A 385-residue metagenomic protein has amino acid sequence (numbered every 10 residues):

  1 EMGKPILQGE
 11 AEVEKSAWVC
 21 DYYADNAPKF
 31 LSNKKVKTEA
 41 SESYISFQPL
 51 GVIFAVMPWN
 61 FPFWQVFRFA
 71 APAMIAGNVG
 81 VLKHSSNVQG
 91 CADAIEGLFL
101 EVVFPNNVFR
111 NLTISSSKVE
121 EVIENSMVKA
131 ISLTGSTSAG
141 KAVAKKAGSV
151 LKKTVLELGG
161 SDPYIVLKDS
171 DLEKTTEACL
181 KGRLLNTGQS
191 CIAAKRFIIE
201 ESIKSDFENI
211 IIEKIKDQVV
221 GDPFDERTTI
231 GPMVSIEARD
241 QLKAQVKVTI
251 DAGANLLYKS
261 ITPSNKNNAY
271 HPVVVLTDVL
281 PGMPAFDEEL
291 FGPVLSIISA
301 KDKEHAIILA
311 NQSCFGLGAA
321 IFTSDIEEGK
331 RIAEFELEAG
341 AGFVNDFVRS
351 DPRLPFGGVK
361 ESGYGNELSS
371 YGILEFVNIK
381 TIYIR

Functional and structural regions predicted by a protein language model:
E1-S41: N-terminal Rossmann-like NAD(P)+-binding subdomain of aldehyde/semialdehyde dehydrogenases
W18, D25, D93, G97-E101 (+9 more regions): Replace "anionic and nucleotidyl ligands
C20, G77, F109, I131 (+6 more regions): Residue-level signal for inorganic ion chemistry
N26, V56, S115, T134 (+3 more regions): Conserved residues at the C-terminal ends of beta-strands
S32, V36-K174, A300: Rossmann-like NAD(P) dinucleotide-binding subdomain of oxidoreductase/dehydrogenase enzymes
M74, V81, R110, V155 (+5 more regions): Structural detector of well-ordered beta-strand residues that form the stable sheet scaffold of enzyme domains
V128, I165, V219, P263 (+1 more regions): Conserved C-terminal structural/oligomerization subdomain of aldehyde/semialdehyde dehydrogenase
A130, S138-L280, V344: ALDH superfamily catalytic-core signature
